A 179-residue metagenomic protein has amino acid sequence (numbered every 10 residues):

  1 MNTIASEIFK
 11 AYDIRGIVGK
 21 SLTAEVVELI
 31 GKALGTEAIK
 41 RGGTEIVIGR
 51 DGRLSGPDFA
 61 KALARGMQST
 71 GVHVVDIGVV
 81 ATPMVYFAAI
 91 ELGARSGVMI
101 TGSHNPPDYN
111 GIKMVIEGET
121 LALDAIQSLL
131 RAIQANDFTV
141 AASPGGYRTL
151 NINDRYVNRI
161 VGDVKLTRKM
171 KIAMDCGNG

Functional and structural regions predicted by a protein language model:
M1-R65, S69-G71, T149-I172: An N-terminal, well-structured beta->alpha segment
F9-K10, R15-G19, T23, V80 (+2 more regions): Generic, ordered loop/turn and secondary-structure boundary motif
L34, L92, I133-N136: Alpha-helix boundary/capping residues
T36-E37, H73-D76, S103, D124-L130 (+1 more regions): Short, surface-exposed, polar/charged, turn-prone segments marking secondary-structure boundaries
R41-E117: Ferredoxin-reductase
N110-G179: Gly/Ser/Thr-enriched, mixed-charge loops and adjacent short helices that form phosphate/oxyanion-binding elements
